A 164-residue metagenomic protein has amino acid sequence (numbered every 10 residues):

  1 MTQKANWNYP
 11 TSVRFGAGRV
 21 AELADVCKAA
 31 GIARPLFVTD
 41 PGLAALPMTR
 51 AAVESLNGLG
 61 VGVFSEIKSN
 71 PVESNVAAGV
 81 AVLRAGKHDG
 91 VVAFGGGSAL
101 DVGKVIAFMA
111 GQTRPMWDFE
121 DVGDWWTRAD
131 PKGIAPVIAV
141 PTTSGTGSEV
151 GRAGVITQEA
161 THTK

Functional and structural regions predicted by a protein language model:
M1-F64: An N-terminal, well-structured beta->alpha segment
G18, A30, P47, A51 (+3 more regions): Conserved active-site and cofactor/substrate-binding residues in soluble primary-metabolism enzymes
A21, G111-K164: A glycine/threonine-rich phosphate-anchoring loop and its flanking beta-alpha core in nucleotide/phosphate-binding
C27, L83, A129-D130: Structural motif
I32-R34, H88, I134: A general structural motif
L36-F37, G90-V92, I138: Conserved beta-strand elements of the Class I
A44-P115: N-terminal small/polar loop signature for handling phosphorylated ligands or for N-terminal nucleophile
